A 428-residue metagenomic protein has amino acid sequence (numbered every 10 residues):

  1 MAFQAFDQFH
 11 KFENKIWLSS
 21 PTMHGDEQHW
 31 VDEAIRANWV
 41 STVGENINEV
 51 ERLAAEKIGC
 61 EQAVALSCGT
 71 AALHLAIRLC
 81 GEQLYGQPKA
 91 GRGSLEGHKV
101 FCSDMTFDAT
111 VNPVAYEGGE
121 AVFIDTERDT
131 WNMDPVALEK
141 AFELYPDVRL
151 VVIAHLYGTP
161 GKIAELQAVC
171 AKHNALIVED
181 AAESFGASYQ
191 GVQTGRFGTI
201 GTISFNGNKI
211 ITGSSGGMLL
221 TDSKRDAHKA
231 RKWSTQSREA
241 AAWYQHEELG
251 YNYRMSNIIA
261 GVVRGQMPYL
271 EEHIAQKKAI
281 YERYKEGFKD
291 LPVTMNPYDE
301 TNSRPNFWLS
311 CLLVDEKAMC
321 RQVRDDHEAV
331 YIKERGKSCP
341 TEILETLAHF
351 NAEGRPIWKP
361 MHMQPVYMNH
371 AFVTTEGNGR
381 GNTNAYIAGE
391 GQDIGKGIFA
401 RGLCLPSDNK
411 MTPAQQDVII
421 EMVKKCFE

Functional and structural regions predicted by a protein language model:
M1-S41, P406: N-terminal "arm"/small-domain region of PLP-dependent enzymes with the aminotransferase-like
A5-Q8, I47-L53, K57-A63, V136 (+5 more regions): PLP-dependent aminotransferase class I/II
M23, T106, D129-T130, G158 (+3 more regions): Glycine-/small-residue-rich active-site loops that bind phosphorylated ligands and cofactors
V43-K99, P113-A115, F123-D125, V192: Phosphate-binding glycine-rich loop
E82-L156, P160-K172, L176-A181, S188: PLP-dependent aminotransferase-like
F101, V122, I177-V178, T202 (+2 more regions): Structural detector of well-ordered beta-strand residues that form the stable sheet scaffold of enzyme domains
E179-G213, A242-E247: Conserved active-site segment immediately N-terminal to the catalytic lysine that forms the internal aldimine
R196-S234, N257-V262: Active-site PLP attachment segment
